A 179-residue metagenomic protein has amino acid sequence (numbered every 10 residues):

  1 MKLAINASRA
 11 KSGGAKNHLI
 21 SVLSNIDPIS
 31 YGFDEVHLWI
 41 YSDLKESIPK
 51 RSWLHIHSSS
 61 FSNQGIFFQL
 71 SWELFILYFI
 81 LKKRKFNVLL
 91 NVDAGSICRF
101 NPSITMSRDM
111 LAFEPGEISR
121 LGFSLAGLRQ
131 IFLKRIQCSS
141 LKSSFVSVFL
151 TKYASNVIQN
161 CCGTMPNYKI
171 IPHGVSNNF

Functional and structural regions predicted by a protein language model:
M1-G13: Nucleotide-activated donor-dependent transferases that construct or modify glycoconjugates
A4, L19-N25, S30-G95: Active-site donor-binding segments of glycosyltransferases and PAPS-dependent sulfotransferases
G14-V22, E73, F132, A154: Conserved alpha-helical elements of sugar-nucleotide-dependent glycosyltransferases
S42-P49, S155-I158, N178-F179: Short, charged/polar "capping" segments at the starts of alpha-helices and the immediately preceding loops
V88, C98-L121: Active-site proximal beta-strand in glycosyltransferases
A126-S147: Membrane-proximal helix-turn-helix segments that form the acceptor-binding/catalytic region of lipid-linked
Y153, G174: Carbohydrate-associated surface elements
